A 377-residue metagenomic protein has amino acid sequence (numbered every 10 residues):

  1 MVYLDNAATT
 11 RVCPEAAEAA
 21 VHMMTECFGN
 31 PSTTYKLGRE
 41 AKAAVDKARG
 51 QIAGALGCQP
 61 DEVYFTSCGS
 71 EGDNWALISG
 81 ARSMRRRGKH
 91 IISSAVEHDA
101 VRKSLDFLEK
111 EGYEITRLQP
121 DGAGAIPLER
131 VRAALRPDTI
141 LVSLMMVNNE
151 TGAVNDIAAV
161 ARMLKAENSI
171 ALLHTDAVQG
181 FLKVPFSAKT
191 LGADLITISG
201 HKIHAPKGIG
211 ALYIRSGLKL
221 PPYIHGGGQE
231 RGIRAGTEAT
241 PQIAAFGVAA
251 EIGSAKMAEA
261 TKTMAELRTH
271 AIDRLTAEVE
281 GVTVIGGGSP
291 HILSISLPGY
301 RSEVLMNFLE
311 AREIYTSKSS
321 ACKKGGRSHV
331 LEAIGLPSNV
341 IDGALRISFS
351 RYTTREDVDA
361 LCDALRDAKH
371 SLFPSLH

Functional and structural regions predicted by a protein language model:
M1-H377: Pyridoxal 5′-phosphate
